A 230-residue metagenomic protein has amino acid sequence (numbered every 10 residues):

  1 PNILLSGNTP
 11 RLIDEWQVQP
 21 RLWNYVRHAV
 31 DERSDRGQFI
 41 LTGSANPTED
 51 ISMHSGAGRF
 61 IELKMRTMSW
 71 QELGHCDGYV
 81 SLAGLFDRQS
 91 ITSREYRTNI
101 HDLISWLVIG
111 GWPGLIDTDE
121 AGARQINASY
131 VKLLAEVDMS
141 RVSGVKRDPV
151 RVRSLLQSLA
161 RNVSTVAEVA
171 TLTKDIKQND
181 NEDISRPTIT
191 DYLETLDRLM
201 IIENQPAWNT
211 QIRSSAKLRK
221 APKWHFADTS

Functional and structural regions predicted by a protein language model:
P1-N2: Conserved P-loop
L5-L22: Conserved P-loop NTPase "ATPase switch" module shared by AAA+ and STAND
N8, D35-G37, A57-I61: Short glycine-/polar-rich loops that comprise or flank the Walker A/P-loop and associated switch/sensor motifs
D14, V26, L73, L107-G110 (+2 more regions): Conserved RecA-like P-loop NTPase ATPase core
W23-P47: Conserved catalytic/switch belt of AAA+ P-loop NTPases
I40, I61-L63, H225: Hydrophobic/aromatic beta-strand patches that form the interior of the parallel beta-sheet core in alpha/beta enzyme
D50-R161, T165: Interdomain motor-coupling "hinge/lid" segment immediately C-terminal to the ATP-binding subdomain of NTP-driven enzymes
E120-S230: Accessory nucleic acid-recognition modules appended to NTPase machines
